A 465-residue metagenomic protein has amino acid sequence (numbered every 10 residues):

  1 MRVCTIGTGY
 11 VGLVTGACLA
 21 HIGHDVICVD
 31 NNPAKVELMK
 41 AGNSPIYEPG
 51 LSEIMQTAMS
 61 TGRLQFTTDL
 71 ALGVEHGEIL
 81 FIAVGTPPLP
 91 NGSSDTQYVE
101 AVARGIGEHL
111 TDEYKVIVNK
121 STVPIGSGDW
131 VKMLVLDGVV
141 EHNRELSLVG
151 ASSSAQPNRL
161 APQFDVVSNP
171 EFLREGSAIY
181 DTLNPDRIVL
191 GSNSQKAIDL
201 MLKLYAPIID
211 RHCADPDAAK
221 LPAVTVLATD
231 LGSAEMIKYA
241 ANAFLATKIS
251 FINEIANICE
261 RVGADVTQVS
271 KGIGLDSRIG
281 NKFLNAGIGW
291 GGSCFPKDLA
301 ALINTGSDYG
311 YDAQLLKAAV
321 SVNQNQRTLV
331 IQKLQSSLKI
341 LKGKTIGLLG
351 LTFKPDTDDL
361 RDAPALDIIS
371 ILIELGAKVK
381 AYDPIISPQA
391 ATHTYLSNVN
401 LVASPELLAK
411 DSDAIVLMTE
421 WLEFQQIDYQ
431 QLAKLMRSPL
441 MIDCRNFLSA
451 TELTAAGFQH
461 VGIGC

Functional and structural regions predicted by a protein language model:
M1-C465: Structural/interface elements that position substrates and couple domains in central-metabolism enzymes
